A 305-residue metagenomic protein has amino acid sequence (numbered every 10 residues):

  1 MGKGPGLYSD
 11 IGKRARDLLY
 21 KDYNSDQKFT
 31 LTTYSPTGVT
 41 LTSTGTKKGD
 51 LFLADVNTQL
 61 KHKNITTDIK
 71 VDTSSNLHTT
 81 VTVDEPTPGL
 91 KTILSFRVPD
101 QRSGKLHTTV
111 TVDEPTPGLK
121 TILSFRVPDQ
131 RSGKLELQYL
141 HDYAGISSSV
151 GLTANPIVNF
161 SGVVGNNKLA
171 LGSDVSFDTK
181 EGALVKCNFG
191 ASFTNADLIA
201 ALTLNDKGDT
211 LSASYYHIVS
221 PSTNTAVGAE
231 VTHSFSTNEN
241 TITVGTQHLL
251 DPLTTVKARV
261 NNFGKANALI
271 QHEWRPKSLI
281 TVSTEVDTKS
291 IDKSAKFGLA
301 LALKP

Functional and structural regions predicted by a protein language model:
M1-F160, N166-A170: Transmembrane beta-barrel domains of bacterial outer-membrane proteins
T32-Y34, K61-K63, D84-P86, T111-P115 (+9 more regions): Structural signature of outer-membrane beta-barrel channels/translocons
V39, N64-I69, G89-T92, T116-T121 (+8 more regions): Repeated loop/turn-to-beta-strand initiation elements of outer-membrane beta-barrel proteins
T42-T44, K70-D72, I93-R97, I122-R126 (+11 more regions): Transmembrane beta-strands of outer-membrane beta-barrel proteins
D50-A54, S75-L77, R102-G104, D129-G133 (+8 more regions): Residues that define the transmembrane beta-barrel architecture of outer-membrane proteins
N64, V244, A268-I270, I280 (+2 more regions): Outer-membrane beta-barrel "beta-signal"
I65, P99-Q101, R126-Q130, A144 (+8 more regions): Sequence/structural signature of outer-membrane beta-barrel proteins
V163, K168-L249: Detector for outer-membrane/organellar transmembrane beta-barrel domains, recognizing the amphipathic beta-strand
